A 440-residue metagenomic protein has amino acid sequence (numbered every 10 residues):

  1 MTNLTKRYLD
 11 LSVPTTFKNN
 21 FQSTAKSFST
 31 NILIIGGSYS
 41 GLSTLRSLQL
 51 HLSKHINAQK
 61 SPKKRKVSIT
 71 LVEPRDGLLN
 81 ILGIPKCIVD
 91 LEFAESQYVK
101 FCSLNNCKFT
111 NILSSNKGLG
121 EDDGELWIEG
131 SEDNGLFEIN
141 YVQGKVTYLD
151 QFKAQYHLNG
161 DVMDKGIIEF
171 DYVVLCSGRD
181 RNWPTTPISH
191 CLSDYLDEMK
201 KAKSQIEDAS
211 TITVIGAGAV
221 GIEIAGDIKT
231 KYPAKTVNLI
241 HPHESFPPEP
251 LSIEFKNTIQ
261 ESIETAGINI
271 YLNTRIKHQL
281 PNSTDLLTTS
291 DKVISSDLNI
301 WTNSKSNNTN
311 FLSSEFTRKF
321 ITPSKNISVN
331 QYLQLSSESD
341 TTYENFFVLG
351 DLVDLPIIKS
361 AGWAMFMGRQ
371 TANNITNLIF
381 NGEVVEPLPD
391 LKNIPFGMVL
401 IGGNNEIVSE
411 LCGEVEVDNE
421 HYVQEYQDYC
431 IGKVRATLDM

Functional and structural regions predicted by a protein language model:
T2-L33, I112-T213: FAD-binding core/adjacent interface of flavoenzyme oxidoreductases
T2-N19, K26-F28, G77, I358-W363 (+1 more regions): C-terminal, flexible cofactor-proximal segment of oxidoreductases
N3-F137, G226-L251: Beta1-alpha1 glycine-rich phosphate/pyrophosphate-binding loop at the start of Rossmann-like nucleotide-binding domains
D10-T16, L192-S210, D297-L298, T302-F366: FAD-site-proximal beta/loop scaffold in flavoenzymes
L33-I35, V72, I167-D180, I215 (+3 more regions): Short hydrophobic core segments
S38-G41, G218-I222, A372: Catalytic nucleophile loop
K108-G144, Y148-L149, K153-A154, A234-Q331 (+1 more regions): A Rossmann-like FAD-binding core segment of flavoenzymes
D208-K235: Rossmann-like NAD(P)H-binding beta-loop-alpha module
